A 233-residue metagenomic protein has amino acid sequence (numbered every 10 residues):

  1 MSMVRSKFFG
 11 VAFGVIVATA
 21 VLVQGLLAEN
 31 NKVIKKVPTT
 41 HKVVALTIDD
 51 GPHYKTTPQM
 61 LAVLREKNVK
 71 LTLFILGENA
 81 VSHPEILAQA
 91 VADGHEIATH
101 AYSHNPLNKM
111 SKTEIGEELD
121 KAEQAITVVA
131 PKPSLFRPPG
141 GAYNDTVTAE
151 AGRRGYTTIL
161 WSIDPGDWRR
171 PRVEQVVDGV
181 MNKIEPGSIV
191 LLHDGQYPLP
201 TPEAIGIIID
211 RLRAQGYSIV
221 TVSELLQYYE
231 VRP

Functional and structural regions predicted by a protein language model:
M1-V15: N-terminal Sec-pathway targeting helices
V17-G25: Hydrophobic alpha-helical membrane-insertion segments, chiefly the h-region of N-terminal signal peptides
L27-M110, E114, E118-K121, A125 (+2 more regions): Active-site beta->alpha N-cap acidic-glycine motif
N31-T40, K67-N68, V81, L199-P233: C-terminal domain-boundary segment and adjacent tail
A45-T47, L71-I75, E96-T99, S134-P138 (+3 more regions): Structural recognition of the beta-strand scaffold that forms the well-ordered cores of secreted hydrolase catalytic
G77-A80, S103-P106, A142, D164-D167 (+1 more regions): Short histidine/acidic/glycine/proline-rich micro-motifs that form metal- and phosphate-coordinating active-site loops
I115-L119, V173-D178, E203-I207: Charged helix-capping and loop-helix junction motifs
A142, T148-K183, Y217-Y228: His/Asp/Glu-enriched short active-site or ligand-binding loop at hydrolase and phosphoryl-transfer sites
